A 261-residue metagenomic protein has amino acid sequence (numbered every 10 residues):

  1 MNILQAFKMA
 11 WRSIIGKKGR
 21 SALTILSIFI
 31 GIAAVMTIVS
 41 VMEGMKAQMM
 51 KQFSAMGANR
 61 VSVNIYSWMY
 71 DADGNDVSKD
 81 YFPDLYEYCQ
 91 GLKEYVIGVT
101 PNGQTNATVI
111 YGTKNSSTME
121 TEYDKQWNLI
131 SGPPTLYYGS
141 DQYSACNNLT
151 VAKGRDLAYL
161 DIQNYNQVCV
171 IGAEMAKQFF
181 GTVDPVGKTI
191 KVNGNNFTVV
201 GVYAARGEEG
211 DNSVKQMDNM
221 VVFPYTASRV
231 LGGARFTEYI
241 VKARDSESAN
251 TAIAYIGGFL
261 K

Functional and structural regions predicted by a protein language model:
M1-I32: N-terminal Sec/SRP start-transfer signal
G16, A58, A173: ATP/adenylate-binding site constellation spanning eukaryotic-like Ser/Thr protein kinases, ABC-transporter
T24, I28, T37-V41, M49-Q52: Juxtamembrane alpha-helical signal-transduction segment immediately C-terminal to a transmembrane helix
F29, S62, E238-I240: Short aromatic/hydrophobic contact patches that present stacked aromatics for nucleic-acid/ligand binding
E43, A47-Y123, I130, R235: Membrane-proximal extracellular/periplasmic loop immediately following the first transmembrane helix
L92-F179, V199, M220: Short beta-strand boundary microenvironments
Q142-L157, Q167-K261: Mid-to-C-terminal secondary-structure elements that act as membrane-proximal/extracytoplasmic interface segments
